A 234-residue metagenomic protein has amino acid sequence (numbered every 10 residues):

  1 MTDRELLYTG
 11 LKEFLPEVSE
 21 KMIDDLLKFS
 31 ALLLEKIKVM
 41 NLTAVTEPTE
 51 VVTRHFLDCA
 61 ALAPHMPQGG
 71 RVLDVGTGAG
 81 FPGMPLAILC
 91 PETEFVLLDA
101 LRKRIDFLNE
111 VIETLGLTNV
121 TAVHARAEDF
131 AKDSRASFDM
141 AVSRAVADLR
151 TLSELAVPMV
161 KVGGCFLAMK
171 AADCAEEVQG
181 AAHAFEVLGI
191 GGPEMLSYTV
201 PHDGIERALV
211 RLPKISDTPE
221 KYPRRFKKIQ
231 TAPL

Functional and structural regions predicted by a protein language model:
T2-L73, K103-D106, E110-V120, R225-F226: Class I SAM-dependent transferase core
T46, H124-R126, L196: Short loop/edge segments at beta-strand edges and connector loops that shape dinucleotide/nucleotide cofactor-binding
L57-A145, S153-V157: Conserved SAM/SAH cofactor-binding pocket of Class I
V72, F166-L167: A short hydrophobic/small-residue beta-strand
A100, M169-D173: Short strand-turn motif at the edge of the Rossmann-like AdoMet-binding core
R104-D106, C174, V178: Short alpha-helix immediately C-terminal to the canonical SAM-binding loop
V160-F166: Short glycine-dipeptide loop
Q179-L234: SAM/dcSAM-binding transferase cores
